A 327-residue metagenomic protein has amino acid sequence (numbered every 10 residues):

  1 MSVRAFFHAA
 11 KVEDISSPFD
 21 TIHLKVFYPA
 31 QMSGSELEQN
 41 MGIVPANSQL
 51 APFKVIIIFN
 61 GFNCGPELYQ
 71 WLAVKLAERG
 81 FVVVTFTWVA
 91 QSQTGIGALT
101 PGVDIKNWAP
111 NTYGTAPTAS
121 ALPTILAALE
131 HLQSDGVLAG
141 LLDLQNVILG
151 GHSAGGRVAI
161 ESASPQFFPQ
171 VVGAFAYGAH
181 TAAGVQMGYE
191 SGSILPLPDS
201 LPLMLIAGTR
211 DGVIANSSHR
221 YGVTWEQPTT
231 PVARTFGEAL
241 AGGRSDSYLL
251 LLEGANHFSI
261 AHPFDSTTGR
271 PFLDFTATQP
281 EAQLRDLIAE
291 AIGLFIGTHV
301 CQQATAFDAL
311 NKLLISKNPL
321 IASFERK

Functional and structural regions predicted by a protein language model:
M1-I58, A77-R79, A277: Domain-level recognition of soluble alpha/beta enzyme cores, biased toward histidine phosphatases/phosphomutases
G34, P45-G95, A183-G184, V213-A215: Short substrate-entry loop that stabilizes the transition state in hydrolases
D104-L144, E161: Alpha/beta-hydrolase active-site loop
N146-I148, G173: Residue in the alpha/beta-hydrolase core beta-strand immediately N-terminal to the catalytic nucleophile
G151-G155, A159: Gly/Ala-rich beta-loop-alpha elbow adjacent to hydrolase catalytic centers
V158-S162, I214: Hydrolases whose catalytic domains are alpha/beta-hydrolase-1, hotdog thioesterase, or metallo-beta-lactamase-like
V172-G254: The feature captures the conserved acid-bearing segment of alpha/beta-hydrolase catalytic domains
S217, Y221-K327: C-terminal catalytic-base region of ester-bond hydrolases, centering on the histidine of the charge-relay
